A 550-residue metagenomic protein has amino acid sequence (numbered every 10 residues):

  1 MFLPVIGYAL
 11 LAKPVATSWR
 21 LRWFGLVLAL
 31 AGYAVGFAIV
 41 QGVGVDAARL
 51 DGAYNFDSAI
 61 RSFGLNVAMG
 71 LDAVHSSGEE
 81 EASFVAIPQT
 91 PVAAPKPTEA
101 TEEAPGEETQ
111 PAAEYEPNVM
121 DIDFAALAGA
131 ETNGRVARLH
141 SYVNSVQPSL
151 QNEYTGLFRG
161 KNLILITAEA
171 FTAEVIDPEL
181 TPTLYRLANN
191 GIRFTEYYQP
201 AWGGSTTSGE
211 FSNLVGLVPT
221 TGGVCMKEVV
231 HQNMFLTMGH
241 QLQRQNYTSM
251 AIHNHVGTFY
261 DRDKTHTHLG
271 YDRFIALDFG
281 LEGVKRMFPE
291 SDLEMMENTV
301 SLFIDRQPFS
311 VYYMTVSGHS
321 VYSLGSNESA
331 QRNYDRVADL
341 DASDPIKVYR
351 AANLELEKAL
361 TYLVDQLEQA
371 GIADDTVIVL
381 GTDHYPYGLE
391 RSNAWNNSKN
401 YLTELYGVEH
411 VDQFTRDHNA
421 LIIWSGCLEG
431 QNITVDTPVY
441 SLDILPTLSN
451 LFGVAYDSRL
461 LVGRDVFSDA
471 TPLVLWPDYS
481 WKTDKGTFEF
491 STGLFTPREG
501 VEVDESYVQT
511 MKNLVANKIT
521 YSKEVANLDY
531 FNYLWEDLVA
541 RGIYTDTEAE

Functional and structural regions predicted by a protein language model:
M1-V119: Transmembrane and membrane-interface helices of multi-pass, inner-membrane envelope-modifying transferases
A86, A112-S145: Helix-hairpin-helix/helix-loop-helix acidic hairpins
T109-D123, S329-Q331, V337-D339: Glycine/proline-rich, flexible active-site/cofactor-binding loop segments that harbor closely spaced acidic
T132-E550: Solvent-exposed soluble domains appended to multi-pass membrane proteins
